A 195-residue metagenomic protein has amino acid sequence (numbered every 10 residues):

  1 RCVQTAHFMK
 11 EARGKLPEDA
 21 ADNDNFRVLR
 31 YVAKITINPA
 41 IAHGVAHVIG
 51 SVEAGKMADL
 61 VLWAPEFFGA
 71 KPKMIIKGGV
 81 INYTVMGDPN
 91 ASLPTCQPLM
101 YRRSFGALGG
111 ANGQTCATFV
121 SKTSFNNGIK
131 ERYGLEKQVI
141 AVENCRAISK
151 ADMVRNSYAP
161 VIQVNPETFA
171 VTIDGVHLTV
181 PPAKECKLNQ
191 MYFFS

Functional and structural regions predicted by a protein language model:
R1-E66, P72-G78, N82-G87: His/Asp/Glu-enriched, well-ordered alpha-helical/loop segment that forms or immediately abuts the divalent-metal
F67-A70, M86-V171, V176-S195: Non-catalytic terminal accessory/regulatory regions of metabolic enzymes
